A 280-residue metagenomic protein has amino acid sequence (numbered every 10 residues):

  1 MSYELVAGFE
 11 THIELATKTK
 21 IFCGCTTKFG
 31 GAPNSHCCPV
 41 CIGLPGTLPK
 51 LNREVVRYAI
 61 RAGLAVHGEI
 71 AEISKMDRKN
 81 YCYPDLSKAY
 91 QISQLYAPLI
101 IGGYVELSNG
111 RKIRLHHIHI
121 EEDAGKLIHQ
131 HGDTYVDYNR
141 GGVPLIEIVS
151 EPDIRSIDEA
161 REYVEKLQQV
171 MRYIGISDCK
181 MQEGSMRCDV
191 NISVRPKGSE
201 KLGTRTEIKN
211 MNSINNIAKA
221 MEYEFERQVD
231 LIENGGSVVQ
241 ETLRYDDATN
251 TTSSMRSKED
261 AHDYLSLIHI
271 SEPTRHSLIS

Functional and structural regions predicted by a protein language model:
M1-S271, R275: Basic, nucleic-acid-interacting segments
S277-S280: Serine residues within intrinsically disordered or low-complexity segments
